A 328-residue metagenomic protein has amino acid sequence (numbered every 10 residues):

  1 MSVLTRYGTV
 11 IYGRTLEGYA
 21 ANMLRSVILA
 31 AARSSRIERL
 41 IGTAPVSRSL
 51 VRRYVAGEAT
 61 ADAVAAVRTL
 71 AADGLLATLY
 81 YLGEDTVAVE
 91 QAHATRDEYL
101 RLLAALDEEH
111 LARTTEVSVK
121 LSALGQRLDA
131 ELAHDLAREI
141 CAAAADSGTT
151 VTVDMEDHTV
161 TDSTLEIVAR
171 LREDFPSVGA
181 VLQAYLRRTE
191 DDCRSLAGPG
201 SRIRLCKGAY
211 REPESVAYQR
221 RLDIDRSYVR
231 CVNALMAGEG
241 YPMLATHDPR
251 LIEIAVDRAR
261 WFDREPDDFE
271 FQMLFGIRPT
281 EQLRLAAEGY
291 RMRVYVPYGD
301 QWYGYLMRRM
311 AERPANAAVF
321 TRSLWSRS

Functional and structural regions predicted by a protein language model:
L4-S328: Positively charged, amphipathic and often flexible ligand-engagement surfaces
